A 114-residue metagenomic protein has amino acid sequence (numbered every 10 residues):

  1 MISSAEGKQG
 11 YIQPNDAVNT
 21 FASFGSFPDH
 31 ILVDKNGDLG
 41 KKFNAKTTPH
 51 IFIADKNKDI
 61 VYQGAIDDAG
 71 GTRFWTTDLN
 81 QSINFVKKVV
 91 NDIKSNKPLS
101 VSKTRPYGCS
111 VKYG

Functional and structural regions predicted by a protein language model:
M1-F24, K35-L39: Structural microenvironment flanking redox-active thiols in thiol-disulfide oxidoreductases
Q13-A17, K46-T47, D67: Short, glycine/charged-enriched secondary-structure capping and boundary segments
N19, K41, K88-N91: Solvent-exposed, polar/charged alpha-helical surfaces in well-ordered, non-transmembrane soluble domains, broadly
F24, K42, D92-N96: Structured segments of extracytoplasmic/periplasmic soluble domains in secreted or envelope-associated proteins
S26-D29, A45-F52, V61: Structural micro-motif
L32: General small-molecule cofactor/ligand-binding pocket signal
K35-D38, K42-K46, H50-K56: Internal catalytic or translocation cores that form aromatic/hydrophobic pockets or channels for amphipathic metabolites
I53-K56, I60-G114: Thiol-/selenol-based redox modules, centered on thioredoxin-like and closely related oxidoreductase domains
